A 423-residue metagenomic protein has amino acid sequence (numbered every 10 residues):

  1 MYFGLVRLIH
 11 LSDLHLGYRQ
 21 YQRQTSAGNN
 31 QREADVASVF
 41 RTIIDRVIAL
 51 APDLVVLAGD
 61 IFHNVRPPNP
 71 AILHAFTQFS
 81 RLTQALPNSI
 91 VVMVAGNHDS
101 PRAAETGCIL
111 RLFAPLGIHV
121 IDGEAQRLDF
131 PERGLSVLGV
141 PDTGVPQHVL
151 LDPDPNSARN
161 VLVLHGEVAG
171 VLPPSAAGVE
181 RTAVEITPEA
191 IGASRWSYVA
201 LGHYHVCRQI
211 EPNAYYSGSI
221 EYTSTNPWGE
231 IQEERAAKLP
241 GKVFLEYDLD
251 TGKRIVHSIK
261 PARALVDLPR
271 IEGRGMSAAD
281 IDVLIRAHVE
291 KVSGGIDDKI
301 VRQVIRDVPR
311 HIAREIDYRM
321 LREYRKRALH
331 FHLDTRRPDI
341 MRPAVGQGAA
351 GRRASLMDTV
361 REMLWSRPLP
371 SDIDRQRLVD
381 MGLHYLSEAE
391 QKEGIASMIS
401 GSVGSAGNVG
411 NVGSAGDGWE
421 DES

Functional and structural regions predicted by a protein language model:
M1-L73, Q78, P87, S400 (+1 more regions): N-terminal active-site segment of His-dependent metallophosphoesterases
F3-G4, L249-S423: Accessory, non-catalytic peripheral segments of nucleic-acid enzymes
F3-I9, L16, Y21-R23, R127-L138 (+4 more regions): Beta-strand-turn-beta hairpins that frame and shape the catalytic cleft of phosphate-ester-processing enzymes
V47-A51, E132, P155-S157, S293-I296: Glycine-rich phosphate-binding loop signature in dinucleotide/nucleotide-binding domains
L54, V65-S80, Q84-A85, I90-N226 (+1 more regions): His/Asp/Glu-rich metal-coordinating catalytic cores of metallo-dependent phosphodiesterases/hydrolases acting on
D152-N156, G178, I231-E234, Y318-R325: Short, solvent-exposed amphipathic alpha-helical segments in soluble enzyme and RNA/protein-processing domains
G202-L284: A conserved active-site cap/scaffold subdomain adjacent to cofactor or substrate pockets
